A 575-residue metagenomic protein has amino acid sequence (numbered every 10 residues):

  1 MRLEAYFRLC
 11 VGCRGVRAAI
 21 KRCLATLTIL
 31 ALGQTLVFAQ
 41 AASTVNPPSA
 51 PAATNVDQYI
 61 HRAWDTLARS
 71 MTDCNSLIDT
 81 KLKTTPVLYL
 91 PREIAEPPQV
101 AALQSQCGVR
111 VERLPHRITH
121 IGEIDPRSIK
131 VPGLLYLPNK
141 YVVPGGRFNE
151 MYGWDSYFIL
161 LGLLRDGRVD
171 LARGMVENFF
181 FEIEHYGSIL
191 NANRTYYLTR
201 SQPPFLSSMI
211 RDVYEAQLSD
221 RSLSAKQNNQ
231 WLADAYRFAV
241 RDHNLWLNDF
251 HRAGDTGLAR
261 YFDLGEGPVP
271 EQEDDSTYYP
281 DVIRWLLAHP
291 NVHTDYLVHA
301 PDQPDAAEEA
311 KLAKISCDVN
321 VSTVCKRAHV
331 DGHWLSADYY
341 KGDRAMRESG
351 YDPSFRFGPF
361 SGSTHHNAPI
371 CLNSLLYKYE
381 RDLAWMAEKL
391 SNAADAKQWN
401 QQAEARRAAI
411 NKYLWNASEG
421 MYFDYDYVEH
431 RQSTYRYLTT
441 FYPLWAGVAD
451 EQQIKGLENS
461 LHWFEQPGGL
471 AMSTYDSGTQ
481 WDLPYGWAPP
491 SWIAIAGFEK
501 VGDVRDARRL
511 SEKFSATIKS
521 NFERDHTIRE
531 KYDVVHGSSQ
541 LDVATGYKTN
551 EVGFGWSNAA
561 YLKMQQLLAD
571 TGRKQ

Functional and structural regions predicted by a protein language model:
L3-A25: Bacterial N-terminal signal peptides that target proteins for export
C23-T35: Bacterial N-terminal signal peptides
V37-A41: Boundary at the C-terminal end of the N-terminal hydrophobic targeting segment
A50-E150, G174-F180, Y186-I189, N193 (+3 more regions): Extended glycan-interaction surfaces of carbohydrate-active proteins
Y152-E182, T439-D450, S491-V504: Alpha-helical support elements that line or immediately flank enzyme active sites and cofactor-binding pockets
V213-D234, L383-Q398, V501: Inter-helical turn/loop segments and adjacent helix faces that build the functional surface of alpha-helical bundle
S363-L390, L483-I493, G497-R505: Long, repeat-rich segments with strong aromatic
